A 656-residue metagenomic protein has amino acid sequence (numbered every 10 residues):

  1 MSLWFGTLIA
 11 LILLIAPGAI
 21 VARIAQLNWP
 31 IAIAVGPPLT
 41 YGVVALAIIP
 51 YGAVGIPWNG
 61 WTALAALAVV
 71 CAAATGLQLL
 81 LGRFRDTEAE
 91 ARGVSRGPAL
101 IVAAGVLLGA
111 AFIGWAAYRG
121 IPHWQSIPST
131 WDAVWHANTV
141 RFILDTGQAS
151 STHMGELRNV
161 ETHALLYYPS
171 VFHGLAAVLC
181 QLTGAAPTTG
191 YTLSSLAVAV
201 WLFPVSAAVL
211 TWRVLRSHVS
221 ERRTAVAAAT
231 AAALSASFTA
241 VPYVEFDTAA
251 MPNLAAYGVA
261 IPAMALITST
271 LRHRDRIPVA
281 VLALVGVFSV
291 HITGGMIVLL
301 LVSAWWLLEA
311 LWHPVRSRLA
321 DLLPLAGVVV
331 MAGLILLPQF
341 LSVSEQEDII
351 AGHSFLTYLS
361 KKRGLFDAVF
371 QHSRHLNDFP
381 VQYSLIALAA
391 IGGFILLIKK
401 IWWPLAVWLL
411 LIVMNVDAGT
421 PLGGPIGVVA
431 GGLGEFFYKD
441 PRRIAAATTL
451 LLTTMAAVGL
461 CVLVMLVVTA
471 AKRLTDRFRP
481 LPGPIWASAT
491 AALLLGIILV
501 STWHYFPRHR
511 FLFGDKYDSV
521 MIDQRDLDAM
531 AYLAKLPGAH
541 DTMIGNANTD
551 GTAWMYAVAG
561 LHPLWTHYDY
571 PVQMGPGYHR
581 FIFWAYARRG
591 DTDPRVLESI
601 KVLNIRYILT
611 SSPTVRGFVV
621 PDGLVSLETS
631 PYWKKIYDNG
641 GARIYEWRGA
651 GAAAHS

Functional and structural regions predicted by a protein language model:
M1-A99: Membrane-embedded, hydrophobic transmembrane alpha-helices
I9, I15, V500-S656: Extracytoplasmic
V54-W61, Q125-S129, G184, P242-A255 (+5 more regions): Membrane-helix boundary/interfacial segments in multi-pass membrane proteins
A110-G258, H509-V520: Active-site lumenal/periplasmic loops and adjacent helix-entry segments of GT-C-fold, multi-pass membrane
H153, Y167-Y168, A320-L397, K439: Periplasmic/ER-lumenal interhelical loops and adjacent helix-loop junctions in multi-pass membrane proteins
T211, Q382-V413: Hydrophobic, aromatic-rich transmembrane alpha-helices and their immediate juxtamembrane boundary segments
R276-I292: Membrane-interface alpha helices of multi-pass inner-membrane proteins
I297-V329: Perimembrane helix-loop-helix junctions
